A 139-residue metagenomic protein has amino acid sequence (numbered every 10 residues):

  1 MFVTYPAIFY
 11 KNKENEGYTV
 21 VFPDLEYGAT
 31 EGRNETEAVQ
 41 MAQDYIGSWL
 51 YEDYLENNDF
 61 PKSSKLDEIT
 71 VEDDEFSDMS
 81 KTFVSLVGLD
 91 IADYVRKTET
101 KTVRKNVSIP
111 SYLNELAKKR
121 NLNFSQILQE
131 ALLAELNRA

Functional and structural regions predicted by a protein language model:
M1-E16, V21, V95: N-terminal segment of the canonical double-stranded RNA-binding domain
M1-Y5, G47-V107, Y112-K119, R138-A139: Short, charged, surface-exposed hinge/linker loops at domain edges that act as mobile lids or interdomain connectors
P23-E26, P110: Short, proline-centered helix/strand-breaking motifs
E26-E37, N106: A short, exposed loop/beta-hairpin motif centered on an aromatic-Gly-Thr core
N34-S48: A short, charged, amphipathic alpha-helix used as a generic interaction element across diverse proteins
Q43-G47, L122, L133: Solvent-exposed alpha-helix faces
F124-A139: Short, basic amphipathic alpha-helical segments that act as recognition/interaction helices in nucleic-acid-binding
